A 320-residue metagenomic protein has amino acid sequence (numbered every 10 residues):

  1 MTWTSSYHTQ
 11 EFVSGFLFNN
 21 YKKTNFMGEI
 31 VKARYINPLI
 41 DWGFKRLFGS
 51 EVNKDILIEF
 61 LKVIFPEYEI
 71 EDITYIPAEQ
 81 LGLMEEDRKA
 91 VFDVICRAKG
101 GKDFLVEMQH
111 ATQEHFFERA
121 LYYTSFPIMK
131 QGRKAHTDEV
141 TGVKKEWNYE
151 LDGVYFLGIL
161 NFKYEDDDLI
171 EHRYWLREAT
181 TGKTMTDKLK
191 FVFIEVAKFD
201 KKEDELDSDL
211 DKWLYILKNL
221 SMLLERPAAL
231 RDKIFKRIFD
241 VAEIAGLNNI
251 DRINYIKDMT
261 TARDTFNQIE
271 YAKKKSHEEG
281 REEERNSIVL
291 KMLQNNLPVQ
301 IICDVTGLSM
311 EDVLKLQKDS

Functional and structural regions predicted by a protein language model:
M1: Conserved ATP-binding/catalytic motifs of P-loop helicase motor domains
T4-K190, D200-K202: Accessory alpha/beta interaction modules
G15-A33, I95, D103-Q109, D211 (+1 more regions): Short, charged alpha-helical interaction segments and adjacent helix-coil junctions
L39, V52-I56, E205-S208, L230-R237: Generic recognition of short, well-ordered alpha-helical interface segments
I170-R177, D207-L214, M259: Short intrinsically disordered coil segments
I194: C-terminal, active-site-flanking charged/polar segments
K198-F199, M222: A broad detector of the eukaryotic-type serine/threonine protein kinase catalytic domain
